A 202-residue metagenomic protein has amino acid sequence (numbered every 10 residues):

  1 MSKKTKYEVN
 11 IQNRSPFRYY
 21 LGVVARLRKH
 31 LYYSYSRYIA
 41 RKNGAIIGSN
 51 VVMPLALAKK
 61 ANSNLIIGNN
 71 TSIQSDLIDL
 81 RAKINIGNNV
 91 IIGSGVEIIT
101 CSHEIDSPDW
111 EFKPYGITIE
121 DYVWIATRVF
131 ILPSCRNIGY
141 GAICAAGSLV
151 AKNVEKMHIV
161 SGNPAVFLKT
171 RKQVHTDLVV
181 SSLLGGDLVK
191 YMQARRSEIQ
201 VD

Functional and structural regions predicted by a protein language model:
S2-K60, N64: Extended, small-residue-rich solenoid/repeat segments and analogous flexible loops that form exposed scaffolds
Y7-N10, E111-I131, N163-D202: C-terminal segments of enzyme domains that contribute to small-molecule binding surfaces
L21, L27, L31, L55-L57 (+9 more regions): Generic detector of leucine side chains in alpha-helical contexts
N43, I47, I67, I86 (+4 more regions): Feature targets compositionally biased, intrinsically disordered low-complexity regions with long contiguous runs
S49, P54-L55, G68-N69, I73-S75 (+13 more regions): Left-handed beta-helix
N62, R81, W110-P114: Residues at secondary-structure transition points
D106-S107: A short acidic, helix-capping loop that chelates divalent metal ions and anchors anionic groups
